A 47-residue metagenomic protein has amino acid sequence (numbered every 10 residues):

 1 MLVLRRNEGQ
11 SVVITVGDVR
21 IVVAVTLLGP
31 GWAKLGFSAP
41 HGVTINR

Functional and structural regions predicted by a protein language model:
M1-R47: Compact, glycine-rich, soluble single-domain proteins
